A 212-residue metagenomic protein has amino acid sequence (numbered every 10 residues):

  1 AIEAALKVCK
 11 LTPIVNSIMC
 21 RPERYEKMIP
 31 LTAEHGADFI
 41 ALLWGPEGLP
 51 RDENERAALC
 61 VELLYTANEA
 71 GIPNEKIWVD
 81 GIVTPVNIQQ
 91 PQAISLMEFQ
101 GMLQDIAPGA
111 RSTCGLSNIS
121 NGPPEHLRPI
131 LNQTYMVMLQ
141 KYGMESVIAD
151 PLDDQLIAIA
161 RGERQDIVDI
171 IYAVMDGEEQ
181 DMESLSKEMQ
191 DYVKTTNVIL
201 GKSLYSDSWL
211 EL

Functional and structural regions predicted by a protein language model:
A1, R24-K27: Short acidic active-site motifs
A1-V8: N-terminal active-site wall of soluble small-molecule enzyme domains
V8, N16, E75-W78: Short, charged N-terminal helix-start/capping segments
K10-L11, M144: Non-catalytic alpha-helical coupling and interface elements of nucleotide-dependent molecular machines and regulators
P13-P22: Catalytic beta/alpha-barrel core
E26-K27, T32-K187: Catalytic alpha/beta core domains of metabolic enzymes, predominantly
L185-L212: Terminal or standalone catalytic/regulatory effector modules within metabolic enzymes and repeat proteins
